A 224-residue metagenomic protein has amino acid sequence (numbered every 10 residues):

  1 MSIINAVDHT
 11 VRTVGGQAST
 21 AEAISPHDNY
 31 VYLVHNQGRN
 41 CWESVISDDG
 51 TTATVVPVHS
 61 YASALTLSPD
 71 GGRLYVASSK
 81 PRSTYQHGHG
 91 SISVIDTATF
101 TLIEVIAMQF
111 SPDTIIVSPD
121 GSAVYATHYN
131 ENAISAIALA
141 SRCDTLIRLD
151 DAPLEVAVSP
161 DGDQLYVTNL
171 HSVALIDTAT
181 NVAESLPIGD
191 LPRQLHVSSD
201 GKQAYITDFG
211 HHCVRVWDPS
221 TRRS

Functional and structural regions predicted by a protein language model:
M1-S224: Predominantly soluble domains enriched in secretory-pathway, periplasmic, or organellar proteins
